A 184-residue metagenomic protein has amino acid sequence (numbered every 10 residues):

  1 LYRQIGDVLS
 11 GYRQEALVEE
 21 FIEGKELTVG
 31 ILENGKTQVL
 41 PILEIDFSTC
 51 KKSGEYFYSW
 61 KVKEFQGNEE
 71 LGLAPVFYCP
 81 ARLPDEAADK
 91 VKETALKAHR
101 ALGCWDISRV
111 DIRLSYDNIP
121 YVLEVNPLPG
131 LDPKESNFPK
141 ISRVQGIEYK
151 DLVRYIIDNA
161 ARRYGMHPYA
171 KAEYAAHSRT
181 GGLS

Functional and structural regions predicted by a protein language model:
L1-Y78, R82-E86, K90-E93, Y116-Y121: Phosphate-binding site of ATP-dependent enzymes
K51, R82-S184: ATP-dependent carboxylate activation and anion-phosphoryl transfer catalytic cores that bind Mg-ATP to form
